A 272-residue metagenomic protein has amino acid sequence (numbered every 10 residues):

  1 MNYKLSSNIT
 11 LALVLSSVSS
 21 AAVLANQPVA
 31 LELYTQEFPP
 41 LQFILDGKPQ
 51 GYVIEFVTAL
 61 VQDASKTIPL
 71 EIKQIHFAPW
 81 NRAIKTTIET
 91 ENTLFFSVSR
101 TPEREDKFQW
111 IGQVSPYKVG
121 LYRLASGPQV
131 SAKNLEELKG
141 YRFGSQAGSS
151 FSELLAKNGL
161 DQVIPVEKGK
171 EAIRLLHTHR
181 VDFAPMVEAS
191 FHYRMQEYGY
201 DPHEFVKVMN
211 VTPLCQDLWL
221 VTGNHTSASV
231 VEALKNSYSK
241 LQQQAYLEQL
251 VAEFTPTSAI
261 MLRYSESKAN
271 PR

Functional and structural regions predicted by a protein language model:
N26-D106: Extracytoplasmic small-molecule ligand-binding "clamshell" domains of the periplasmic binding protein/Venus flytrap
T35-P39, P116-G120, Y200-K235, S258-R272: Periplasmic-binding protein-like
G51-A64, K139, D217-T257: Extended ligand-binding regions for polar small-molecule ligands
V57-L70, G112, L135-E137, Q146-K168 (+1 more regions): Ligand-binding cleft/hinge of the Venus flytrap
K66-P69, H76-F77, N81-T93, Q109 (+2 more regions): Short helices/loops that flank or line small-molecule/ion binding pockets
I68-I72, S150-V163, P202, N236-R272: Ligand-binding clefts/hinges and TM-proximal coupling segments of bilobed small-molecule sensing domains
F95-K107, D182-L214: A ligand-binding cleft/hinge motif common to bilobed small-molecule-binding domains
R123-R142: Flexible hinge/capping segments at coil-to-helix
